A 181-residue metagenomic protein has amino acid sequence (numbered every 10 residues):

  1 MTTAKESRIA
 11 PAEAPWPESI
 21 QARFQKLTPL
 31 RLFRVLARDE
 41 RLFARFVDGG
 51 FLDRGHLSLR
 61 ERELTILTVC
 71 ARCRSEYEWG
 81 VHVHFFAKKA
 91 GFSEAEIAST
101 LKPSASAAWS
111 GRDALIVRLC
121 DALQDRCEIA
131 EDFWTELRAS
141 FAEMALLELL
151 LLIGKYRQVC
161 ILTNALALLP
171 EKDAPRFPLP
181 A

Functional and structural regions predicted by a protein language model:
M1-E61, P178-A181: Secretory/endomembrane lumenal or extracellular ectodomains immediately following the signal peptide
L27-R31, L59-R74, A145-L150: Alpha-helical scaffold segments that form or flank carboxylate-/histidine-based iron centers
L36, F46, G50, L64-C70 (+3 more regions): Short alpha-helical scaffolding segments that buttress acidic/His motifs in well-ordered protein cores
R41-H56, S99-K102, A130-A139: Short amphipathic alpha-helical segments and their helix-coil junctions
E61-A95: Conserved alpha-helical segments that form or flank metal/cofactor-binding pockets of metalloenzymes
L101-S110: Acidic/His metal-coordination segments adjacent to aromatic residues that form catalytic metal sites in metalloenzymes
W109-L150: Acidic/histidine-rich alpha-helical segments that form the ligand environment of transition-metal centers
R138, L162-A181: Acidic, carboxylate-rich catalytic segments that either coordinate divalent cations
